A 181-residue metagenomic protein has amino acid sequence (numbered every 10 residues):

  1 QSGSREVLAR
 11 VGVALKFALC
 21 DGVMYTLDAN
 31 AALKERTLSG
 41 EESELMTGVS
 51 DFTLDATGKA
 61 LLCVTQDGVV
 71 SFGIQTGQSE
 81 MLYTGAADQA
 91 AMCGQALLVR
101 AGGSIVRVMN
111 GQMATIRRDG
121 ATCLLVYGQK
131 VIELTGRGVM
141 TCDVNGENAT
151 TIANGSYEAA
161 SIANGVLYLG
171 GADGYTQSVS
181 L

Functional and structural regions predicted by a protein language model:
Q1, C20, A29, L38 (+9 more regions): Short loop/turn segments that connect beta-strands within the blades of beta-propeller domains, predominantly WD40
Q1-R10, A31-M46, G68-Y83, G103-R117 (+2 more regions): Surface-exposed loop/turn elements that mediate protein-protein interactions on large endomembrane-trafficking
G12-D21, G48-G58, T84-Q95, D119-G128 (+1 more regions): Repeated scaffold domains used in trafficking and secretory/extracellular systems, primarily beta-propellers
K16, L27-A31, S50, D67 (+4 more regions): Repeated polar recognition positions within modular binding domains
Y25-T26, L62-V64, L98-R100, V131-E133 (+1 more regions): Residue position within the beta-strands of beta-propeller blades
G58-K59, N145: Short, solvent-exposed loop/turn segments that connect beta-strands within catalytic domains and beta-strand-rich
S156-L181: Blade-level signature of beta-propeller repeat domains, shared across WD40, Kelch, NHL, RCC1 and BNR/Asp-box propellers
